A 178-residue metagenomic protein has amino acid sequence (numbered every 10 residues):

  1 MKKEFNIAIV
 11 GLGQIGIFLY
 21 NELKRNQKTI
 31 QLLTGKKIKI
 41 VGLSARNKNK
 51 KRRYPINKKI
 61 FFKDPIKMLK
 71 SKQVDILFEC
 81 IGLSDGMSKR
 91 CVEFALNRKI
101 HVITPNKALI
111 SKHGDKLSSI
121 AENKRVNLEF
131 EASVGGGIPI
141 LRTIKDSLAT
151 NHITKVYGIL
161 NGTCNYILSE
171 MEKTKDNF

Functional and structural regions predicted by a protein language model:
M1-N97: N-terminal glycine-/serine-/threonine-rich beta1-alpha1-beta2 phosphate-ribose binding loop of Rossmann-like
V10, Q14, F18, K63 (+8 more regions): Conserved active-site and cofactor/substrate-binding residues in soluble primary-metabolism enzymes
Y20, Y54-I56, G114-L117, P139-K145 (+1 more regions): Short acidic, glycine/serine/threonine-rich loops at helix termini
R46-K48, I66, G82, K107-A108 (+2 more regions): Short, ordered loop/turn segments at secondary-structure junctions
K59-I60, I120-N123, D146-A149, T174: Short, hinge-like loop/turn segments at secondary-structure boundaries
L83-N97, K107-K145: Rossmann-fold NAD(P)-binding glycine/threonine-rich loop
H101-I103: A short hydrophobic/small-residue beta-strand
D146-F178: Conserved anion/nucleotide-ligand pocket segment
